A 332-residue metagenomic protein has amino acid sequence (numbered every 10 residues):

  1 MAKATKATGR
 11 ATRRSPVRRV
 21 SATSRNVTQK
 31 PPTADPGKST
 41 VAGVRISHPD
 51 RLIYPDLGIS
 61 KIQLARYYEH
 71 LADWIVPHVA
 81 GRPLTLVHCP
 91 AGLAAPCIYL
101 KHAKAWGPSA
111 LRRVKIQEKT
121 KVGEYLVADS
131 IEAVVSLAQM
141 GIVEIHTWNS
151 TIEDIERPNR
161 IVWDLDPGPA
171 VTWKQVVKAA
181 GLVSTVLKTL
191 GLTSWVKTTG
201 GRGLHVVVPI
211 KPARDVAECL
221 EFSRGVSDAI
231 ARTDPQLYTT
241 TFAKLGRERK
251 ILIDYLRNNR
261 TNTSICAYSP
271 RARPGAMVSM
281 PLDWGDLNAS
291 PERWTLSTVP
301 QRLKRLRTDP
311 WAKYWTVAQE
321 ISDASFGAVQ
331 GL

Functional and structural regions predicted by a protein language model:
A2-A65, D73-V76, A80-G81, T120 (+4 more regions): C-terminal accessory nucleic-acid interaction domains of nucleic acid-metabolism proteins
V41, G200-G201: Core structural elements
R82-V114: Polyanion/phosphate-binding surface patch
V87-C89, S194-G200, T241-L245: Short beta-strand
L93-P96, W106, G203-H205, R260-N262: Flexible loop/turn segments at secondary-structure boundaries
L126-G200, I210-C219, L332: Signature for HUH/AEP ssDNA processing cores
L204-K211, L252-Y255: A short beta-strand motif that forms the metal-chelation/ATP-contact edge of phosphoryl-transfer active sites
